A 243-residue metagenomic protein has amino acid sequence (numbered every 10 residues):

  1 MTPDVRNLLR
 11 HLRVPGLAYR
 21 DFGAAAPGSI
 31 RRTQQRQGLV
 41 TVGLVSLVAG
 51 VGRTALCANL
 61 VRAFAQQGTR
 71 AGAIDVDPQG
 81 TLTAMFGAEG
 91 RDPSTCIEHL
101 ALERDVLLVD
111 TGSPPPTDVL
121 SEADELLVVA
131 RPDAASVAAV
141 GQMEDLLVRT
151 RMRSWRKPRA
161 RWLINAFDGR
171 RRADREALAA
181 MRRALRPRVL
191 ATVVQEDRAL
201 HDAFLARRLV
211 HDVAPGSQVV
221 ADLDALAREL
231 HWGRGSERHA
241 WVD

Functional and structural regions predicted by a protein language model:
T2-S46: Extreme N-terminal, non-catalytic leader segments that precede Walker-type/kinase nucleotide-binding cores
V45-V51, N59-E122, G141, R198-V210: P-loop/Walker-type NTP enzyme "switch/lid" segment
T54: Walker A/P-loop
V106, D124-V128, R161, P187: Well-ordered beta-strand positions
A123-E144, D168-R170, D174: Conserved Switch II/interswitch segment of TRAFAC-class P-loop GTPases
V140-R156, N165: Conserved C-terminal guanine-recognition region of P-loop GTPase G domains, centered on the G4
A166-A173, L178-H211, L223: Beta-strand-loop-alpha "switch" segments that mediate conformational coupling across diverse proteins
V210-D243: NTP-binding/hydrolysis catalytic cores, primarily Walker-type P-loop NTPases
